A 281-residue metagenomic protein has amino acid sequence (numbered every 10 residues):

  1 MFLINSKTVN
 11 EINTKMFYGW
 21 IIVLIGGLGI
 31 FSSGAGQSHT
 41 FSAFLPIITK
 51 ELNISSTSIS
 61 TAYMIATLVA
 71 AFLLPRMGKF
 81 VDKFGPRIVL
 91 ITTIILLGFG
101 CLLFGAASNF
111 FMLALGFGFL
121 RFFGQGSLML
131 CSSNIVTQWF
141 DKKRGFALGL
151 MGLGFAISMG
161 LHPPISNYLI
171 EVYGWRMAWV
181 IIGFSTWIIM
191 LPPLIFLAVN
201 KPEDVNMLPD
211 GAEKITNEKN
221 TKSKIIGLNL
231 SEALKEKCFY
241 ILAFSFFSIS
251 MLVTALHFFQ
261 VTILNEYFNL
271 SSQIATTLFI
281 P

Functional and structural regions predicted by a protein language model:
Y18-I59, L73-M77, H162-P163, A255-V261: Extracytoplasmic
F31, G100, F111-S127, F247: Hydrophobic core of transmembrane alpha-helices in multi-pass small-molecule transporters, especially MFS/SLC-type
Q37-P46, N229-P281: Extracytoplasmic gate region of multi-pass secondary transporters
I48, G126-F140, L148: Intracellular juxtamembrane helix-capping segments at the cytosolic ends of symmetry-related transmembrane helices
N53, G85, A106-F111, D141 (+1 more regions): Helix-breaking motifs and short loop linkers at transmembrane-helix boundaries and internal kinks in secondary membrane
T61-K79, I280-P281: Central cavity-lining transmembrane alpha-helices of secondary-active solute carriers, predominantly the Major
I95-S108: C-terminal ends and interior cores of transmembrane alpha-helices in multi-pass membrane transporters/permeases
L150-D204: Helix-loop-helix hairpin linking two adjacent transmembrane segments in secondary transporters
